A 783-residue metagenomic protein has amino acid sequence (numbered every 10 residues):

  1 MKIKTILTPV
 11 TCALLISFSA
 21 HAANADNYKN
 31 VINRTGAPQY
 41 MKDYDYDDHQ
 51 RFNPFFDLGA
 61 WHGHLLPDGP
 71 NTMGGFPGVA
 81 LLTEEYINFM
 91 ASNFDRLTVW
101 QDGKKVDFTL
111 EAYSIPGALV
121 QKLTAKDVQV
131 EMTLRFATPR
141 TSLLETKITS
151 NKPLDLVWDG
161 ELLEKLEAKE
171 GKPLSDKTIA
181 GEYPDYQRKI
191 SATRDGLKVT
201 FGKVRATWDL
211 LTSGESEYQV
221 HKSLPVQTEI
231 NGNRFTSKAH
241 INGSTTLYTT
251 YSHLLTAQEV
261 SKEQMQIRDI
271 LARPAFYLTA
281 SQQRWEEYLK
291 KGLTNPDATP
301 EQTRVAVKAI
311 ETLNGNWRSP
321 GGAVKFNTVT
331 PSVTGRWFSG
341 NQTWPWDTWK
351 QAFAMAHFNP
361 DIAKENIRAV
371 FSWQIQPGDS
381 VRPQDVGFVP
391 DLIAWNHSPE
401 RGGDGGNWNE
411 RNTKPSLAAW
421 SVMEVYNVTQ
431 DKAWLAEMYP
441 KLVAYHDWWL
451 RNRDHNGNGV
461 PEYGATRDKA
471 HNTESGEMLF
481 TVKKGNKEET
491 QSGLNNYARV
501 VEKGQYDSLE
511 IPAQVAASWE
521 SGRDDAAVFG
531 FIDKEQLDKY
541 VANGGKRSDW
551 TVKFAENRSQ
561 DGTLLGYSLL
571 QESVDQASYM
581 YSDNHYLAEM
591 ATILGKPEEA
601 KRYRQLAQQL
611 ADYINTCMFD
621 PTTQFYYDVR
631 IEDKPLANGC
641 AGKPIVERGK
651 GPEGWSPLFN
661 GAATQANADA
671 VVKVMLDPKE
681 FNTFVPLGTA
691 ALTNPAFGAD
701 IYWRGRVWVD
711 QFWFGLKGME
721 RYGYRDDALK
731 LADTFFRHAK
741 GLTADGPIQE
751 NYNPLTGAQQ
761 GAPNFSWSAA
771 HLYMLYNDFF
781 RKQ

Functional and structural regions predicted by a protein language model:
M1-V10: Bacterial N-terminal signal peptides that target proteins for export
K2, H21-R304, T334-Q342, W346 (+4 more regions): Terminal accessory carbohydrate-recognition/targeting modules of carbohydrate-active enzymes
P9-S17: Bacterial N-terminal signal peptides
Q129-R135, D385-W434, A762: Aromatic/His-enriched, Gly/Pro-containing loop or helix-boundary segments that lie immediately adjacent to catalytic
L255, P296-Q342, F371-W408, V460-V574 (+2 more regions): Extended glycan-interaction surfaces of carbohydrate-active proteins
T294-T303, M355-R368, V425-P440, A591-Q609 (+3 more regions): Structural helix-adjacent loops and short alpha-helical linkers that scaffold large soluble proteins
N341-G378, G654-T664, F712-R725: Alpha-helical support elements that line or immediately flank enzyme active sites and cofactor-binding pockets
L569-K596, D700-D726: Long, repeat-rich segments with strong aromatic
